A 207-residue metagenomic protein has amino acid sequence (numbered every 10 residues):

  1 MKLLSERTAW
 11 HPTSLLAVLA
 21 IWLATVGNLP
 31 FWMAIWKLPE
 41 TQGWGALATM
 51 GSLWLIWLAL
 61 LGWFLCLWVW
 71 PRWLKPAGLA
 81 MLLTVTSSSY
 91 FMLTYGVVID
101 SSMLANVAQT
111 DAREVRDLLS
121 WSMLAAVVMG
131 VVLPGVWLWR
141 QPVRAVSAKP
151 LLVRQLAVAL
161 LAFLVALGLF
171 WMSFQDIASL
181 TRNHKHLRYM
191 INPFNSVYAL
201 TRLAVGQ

Functional and structural regions predicted by a protein language model:
K2-M190: Transmembrane and membrane-interface helices of multi-pass, inner-membrane envelope-modifying transferases
K185-Q207: Membrane/wall-proximal cationic-aromatic binding patches
